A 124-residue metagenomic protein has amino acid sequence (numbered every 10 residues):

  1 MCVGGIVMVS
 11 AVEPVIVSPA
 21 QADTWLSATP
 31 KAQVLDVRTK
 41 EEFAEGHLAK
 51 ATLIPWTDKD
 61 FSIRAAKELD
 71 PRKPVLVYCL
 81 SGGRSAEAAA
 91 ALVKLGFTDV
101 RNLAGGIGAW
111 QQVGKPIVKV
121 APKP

Functional and structural regions predicted by a protein language model:
M1-Q33, K40-P74, G83-P124: Rhodanese-like catalytic fold shared by cysteine-dependent sulfurtransferases and DSP/PTP-type phosphatases
Y78-C79: Short, surface-exposed ligand- or partner-binding patches at beta-edge/loop junctions that are enriched in aromatics
